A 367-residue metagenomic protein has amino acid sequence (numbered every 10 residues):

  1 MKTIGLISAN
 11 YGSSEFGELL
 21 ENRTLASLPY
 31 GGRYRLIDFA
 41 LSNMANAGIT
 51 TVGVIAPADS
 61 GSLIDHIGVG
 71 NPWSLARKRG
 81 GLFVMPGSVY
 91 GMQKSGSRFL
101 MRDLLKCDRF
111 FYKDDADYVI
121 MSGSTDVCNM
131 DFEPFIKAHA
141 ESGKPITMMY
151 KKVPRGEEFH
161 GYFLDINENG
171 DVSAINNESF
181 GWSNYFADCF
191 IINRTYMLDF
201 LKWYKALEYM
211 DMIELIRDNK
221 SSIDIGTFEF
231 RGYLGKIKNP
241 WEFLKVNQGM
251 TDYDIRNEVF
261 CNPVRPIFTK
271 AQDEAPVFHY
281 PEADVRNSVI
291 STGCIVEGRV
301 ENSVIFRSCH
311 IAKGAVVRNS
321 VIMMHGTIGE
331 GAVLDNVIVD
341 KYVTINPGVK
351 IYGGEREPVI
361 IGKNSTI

Functional and structural regions predicted by a protein language model:
M1-A9, T195, K205-I367: Left-handed beta-helix
M1-Q248, I361: Unchanged
